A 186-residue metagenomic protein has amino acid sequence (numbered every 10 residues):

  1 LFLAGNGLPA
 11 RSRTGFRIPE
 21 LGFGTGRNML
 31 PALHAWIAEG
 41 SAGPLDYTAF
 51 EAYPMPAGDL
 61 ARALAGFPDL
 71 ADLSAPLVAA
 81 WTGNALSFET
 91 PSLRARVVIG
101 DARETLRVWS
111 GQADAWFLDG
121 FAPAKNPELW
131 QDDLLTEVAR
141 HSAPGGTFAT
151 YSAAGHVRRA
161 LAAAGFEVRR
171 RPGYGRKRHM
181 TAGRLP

Functional and structural regions predicted by a protein language model:
A4-A80: SAM cofactor-binding core of SAM-dependent methyltransferases, primarily the Rossmann-like beta-alpha-beta module
S41-L45, H141-G146: A short helix->loop->beta-strand "cap" motif at the edges of active sites that frequently abuts
D59-S110: S-adenosyl-L-methionine
R103, D114-L129: A short SAM/SAH-binding and catalytic strip from SAM-dependent methyltransferases
F117, S142-S152: Conserved beta-strand signature within the Rossmann-like core of class I S-adenosyl-L-methionine
L129-G145: A short glycine-rich, Lys/Arg-flanked "PGG" loop and its adjoining helix->strand segment in the class I
A153-P186: Class I S-adenosyl-L-methionine
